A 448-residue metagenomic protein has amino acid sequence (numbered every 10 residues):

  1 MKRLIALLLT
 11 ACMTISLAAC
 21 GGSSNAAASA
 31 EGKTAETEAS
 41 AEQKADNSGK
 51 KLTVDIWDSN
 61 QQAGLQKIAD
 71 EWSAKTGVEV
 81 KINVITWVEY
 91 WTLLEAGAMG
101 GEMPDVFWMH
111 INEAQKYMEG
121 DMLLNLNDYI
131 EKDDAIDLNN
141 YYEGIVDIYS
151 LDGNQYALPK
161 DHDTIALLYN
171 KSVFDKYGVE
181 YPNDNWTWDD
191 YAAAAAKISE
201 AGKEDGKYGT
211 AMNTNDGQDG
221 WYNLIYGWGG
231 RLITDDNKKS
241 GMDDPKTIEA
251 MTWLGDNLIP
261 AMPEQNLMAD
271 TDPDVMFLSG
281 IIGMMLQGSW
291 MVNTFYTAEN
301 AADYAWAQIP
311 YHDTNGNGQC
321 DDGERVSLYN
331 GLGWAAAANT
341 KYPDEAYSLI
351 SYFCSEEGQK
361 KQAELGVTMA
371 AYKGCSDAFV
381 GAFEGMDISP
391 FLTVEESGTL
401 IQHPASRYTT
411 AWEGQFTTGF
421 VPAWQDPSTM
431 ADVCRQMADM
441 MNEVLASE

Functional and structural regions predicted by a protein language model:
Q43-D46, I111-A166, A305-A307, N315 (+3 more regions): Hinge/lid segment of periplasmic solute-binding proteins
S48-S59, V78-N83, D105-V106, Y156 (+1 more regions): Short, well-ordered beta-strand elements
K50, D70, A74-K75, Y177 (+3 more regions): Extracytoplasmic/periplasmic substrate-recognition and gating elements
I68-Y141, D175-E180, M276, G280-M284 (+4 more regions): Extracytoplasmic "Venus flytrap"/periplasmic binding protein-like
N127-Y141, D184, A201-G202, Y208-T210 (+6 more regions): Short, solvent-exposed loop/beta-turn-alpha elements that line the ligand-binding surface or hinge of extracytoplasmic
D152-K160, I165, D189-S240, T252 (+1 more regions): Extracytoplasmic/periplasmic solute-binding protein
A194-A196, D236-L267: Glycine-centered hinge/linker elements that transmit conformational signals in sensory and ligand-binding systems
Q319-C320, E364-T418, P422: Long, aromatic- and glycine/proline-rich binding clefts that accommodate carbohydrate-like moieties
